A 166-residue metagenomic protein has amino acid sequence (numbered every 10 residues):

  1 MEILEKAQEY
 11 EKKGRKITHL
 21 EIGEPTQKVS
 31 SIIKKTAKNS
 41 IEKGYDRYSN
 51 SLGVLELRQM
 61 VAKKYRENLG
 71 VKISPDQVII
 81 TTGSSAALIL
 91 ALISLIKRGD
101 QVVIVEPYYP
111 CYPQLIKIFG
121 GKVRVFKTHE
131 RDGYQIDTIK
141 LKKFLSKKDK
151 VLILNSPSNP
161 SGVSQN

Functional and structural regions predicted by a protein language model:
M1-G83, L90: N-terminal small-domain helix-loop-helix segment of the aminotransferase-like
K6, A91, K140-F144: CheY-like receiver
K28-S30, L88, Y112, S161-G162: Glycine/Thr-rich phosphate-binding loops of Rossmann-like dinucleotide-binding domains
K72-V78, R98-Q101, K148: Short acidic capping loops at alpha-helix termini that bridge into adjacent secondary structure
S94-I116: Conserved PLP-anchoring active-site segment centered on the Schiff-base-forming lysine
I118-V123: A short helix-loop-beta submotif of the ANL/AMP-binding
R124, T128-N166: Active-site phosphate-binding strand-loop segment of PLP-dependent enzymes
